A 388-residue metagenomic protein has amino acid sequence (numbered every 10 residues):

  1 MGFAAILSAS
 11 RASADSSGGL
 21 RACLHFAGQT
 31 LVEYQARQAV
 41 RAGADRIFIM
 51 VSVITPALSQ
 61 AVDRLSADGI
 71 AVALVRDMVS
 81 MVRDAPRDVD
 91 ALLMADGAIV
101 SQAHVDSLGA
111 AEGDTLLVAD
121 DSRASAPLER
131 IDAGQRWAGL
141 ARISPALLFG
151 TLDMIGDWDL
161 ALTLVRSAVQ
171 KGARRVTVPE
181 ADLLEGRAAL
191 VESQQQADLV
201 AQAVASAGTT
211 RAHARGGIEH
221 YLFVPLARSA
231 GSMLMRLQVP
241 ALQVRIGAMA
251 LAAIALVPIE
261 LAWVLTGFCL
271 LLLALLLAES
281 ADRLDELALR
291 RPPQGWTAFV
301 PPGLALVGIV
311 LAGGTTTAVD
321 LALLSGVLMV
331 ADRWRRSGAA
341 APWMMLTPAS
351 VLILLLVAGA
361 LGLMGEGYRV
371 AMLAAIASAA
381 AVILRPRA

Functional and structural regions predicted by a protein language model:
M1-G19, C23, A375-V382: N-terminal nucleotide-binding beta1-loop-alpha1 segment
A22-Q35: Short catalytic helix/loop segments, enriched in acidic residues and glycine and frequently bearing histidine
Q38-A44: Short, acidic, metal-binding catalytic loop of nucleotide-sugar glycosyltransferases
S52-D106: Short phosphate-binding loop-to-helix
P86-D88, A98-G172, L287-G308, A318-D320 (+1 more regions): Conserved core of the sugar-phosphate nucleotidyltransferase
R136-M249: Conserved alpha/beta core of the MobA/IspD/sugar-nucleotide pyrophosphorylase nucleotidyltransferase superfamily
G216-A298: Core alpha-helical transmembrane segments of integral membrane proteins
V300-A388: Generic detector of multi-pass transmembrane helix bundles and their immediately adjacent loops in polytopic membrane
